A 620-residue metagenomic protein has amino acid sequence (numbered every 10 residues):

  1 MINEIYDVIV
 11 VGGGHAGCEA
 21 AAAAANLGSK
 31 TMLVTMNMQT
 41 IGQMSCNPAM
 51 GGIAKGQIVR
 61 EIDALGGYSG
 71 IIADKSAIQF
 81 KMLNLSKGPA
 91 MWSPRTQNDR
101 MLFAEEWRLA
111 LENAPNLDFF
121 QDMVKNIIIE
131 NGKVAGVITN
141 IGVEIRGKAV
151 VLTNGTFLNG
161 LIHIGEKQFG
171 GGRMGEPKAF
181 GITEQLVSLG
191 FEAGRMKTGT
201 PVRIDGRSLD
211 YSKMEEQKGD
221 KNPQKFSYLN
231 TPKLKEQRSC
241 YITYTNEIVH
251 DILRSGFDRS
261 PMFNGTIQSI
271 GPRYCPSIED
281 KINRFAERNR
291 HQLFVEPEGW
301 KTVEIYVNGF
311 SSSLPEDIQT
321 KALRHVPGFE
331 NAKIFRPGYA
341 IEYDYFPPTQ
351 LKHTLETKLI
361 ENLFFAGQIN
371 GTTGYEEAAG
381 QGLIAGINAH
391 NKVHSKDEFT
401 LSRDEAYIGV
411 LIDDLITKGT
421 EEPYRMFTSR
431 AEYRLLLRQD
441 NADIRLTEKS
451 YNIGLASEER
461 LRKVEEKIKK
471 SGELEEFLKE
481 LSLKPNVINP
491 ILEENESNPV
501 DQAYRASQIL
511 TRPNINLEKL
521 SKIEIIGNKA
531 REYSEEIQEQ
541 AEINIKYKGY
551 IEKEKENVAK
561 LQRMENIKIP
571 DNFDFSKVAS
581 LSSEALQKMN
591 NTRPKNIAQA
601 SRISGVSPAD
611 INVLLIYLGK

Functional and structural regions predicted by a protein language model:
I2-A16: Beta1/beta-strand and adjacent pyrophosphate-binding region of the FAD-binding site in flavoprotein oxidoreductases
I5, A22-N126, I141, T153-R173 (+3 more regions): Conserved N-terminal/central alpha/beta ligand/cofactor-binding core
V11, E144-G155: Short hydrophobic core segments
N37, K55, E184-T320, G328 (+3 more regions): An anion/pyrophosphate-binding glycine-rich loop and adjacent beta-alpha core in soluble alpha-beta enzymes
I128-E144: Conserved beta-strand-loop-beta-strand element in the redox core of flavoprotein oxidoreductases
Y306-T372, T400-D413, S534-K588, R593: A glycine-rich dinucleotide-binding beta-alpha-beta segment and adjacent secondary-structure elements that constitute
A378-F399: Internal hydrophobic alpha-helix adjacent to the cofactor/substrate pocket in enzyme cavities
R430, L436, T447-N612, I616-G619: Extended, charge-enriched "interface" segments that sit outside catalytic cores
